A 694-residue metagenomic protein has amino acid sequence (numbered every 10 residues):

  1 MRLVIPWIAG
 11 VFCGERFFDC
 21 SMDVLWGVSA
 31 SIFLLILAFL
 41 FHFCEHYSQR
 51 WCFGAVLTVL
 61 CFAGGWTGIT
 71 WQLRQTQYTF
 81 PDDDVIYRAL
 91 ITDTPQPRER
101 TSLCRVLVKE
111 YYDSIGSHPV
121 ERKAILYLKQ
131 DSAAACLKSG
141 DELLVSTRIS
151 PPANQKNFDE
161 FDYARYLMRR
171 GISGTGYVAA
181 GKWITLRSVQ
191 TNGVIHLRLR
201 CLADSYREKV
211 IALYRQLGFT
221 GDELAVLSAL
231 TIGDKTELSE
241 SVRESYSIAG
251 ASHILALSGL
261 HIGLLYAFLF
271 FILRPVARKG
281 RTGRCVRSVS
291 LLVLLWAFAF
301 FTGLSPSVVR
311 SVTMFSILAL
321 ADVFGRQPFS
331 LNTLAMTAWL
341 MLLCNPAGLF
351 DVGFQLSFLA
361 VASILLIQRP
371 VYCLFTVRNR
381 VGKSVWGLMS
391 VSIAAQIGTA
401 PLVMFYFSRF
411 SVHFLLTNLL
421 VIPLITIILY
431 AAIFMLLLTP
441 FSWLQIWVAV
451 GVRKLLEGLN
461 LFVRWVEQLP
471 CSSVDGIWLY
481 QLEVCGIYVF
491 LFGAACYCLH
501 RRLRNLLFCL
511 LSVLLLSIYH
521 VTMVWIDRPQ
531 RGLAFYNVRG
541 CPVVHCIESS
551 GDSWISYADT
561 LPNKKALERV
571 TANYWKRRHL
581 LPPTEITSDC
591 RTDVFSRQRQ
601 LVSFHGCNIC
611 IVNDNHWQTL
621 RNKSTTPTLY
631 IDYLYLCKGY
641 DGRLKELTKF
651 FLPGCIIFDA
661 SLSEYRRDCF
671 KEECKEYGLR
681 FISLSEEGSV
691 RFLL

Functional and structural regions predicted by a protein language model:
M1-D82, L202, R310, C485: N-terminal leader/targeting segments
M1-F18, A321-D322, Y430, F434-W465: Hydrophobic alpha-helical segments
R2, G10, C44-Y47, G176 (+5 more regions): Hydrophobic alpha-helical transmembrane segments in multi-pass membrane proteins
G10, A89, T147, L230 (+8 more regions): Divalent metal-coordination and catalytic microenvironments
E45-W51, V59-H253, L580-R597, L620-N622 (+5 more regions): Membrane-interface helix/helix-cap signal primarily in integral membrane proteins
L90, S132-A135, S146-R148, R380 (+1 more regions): Non-globular, low-confidence helical/coil segments that flank catalytic cores
A212-R215, A229, E244, L318-D322 (+5 more regions): Short amphipathic alpha-helical coupling elements at transmembrane boundaries
M404-Q445: Hydrophobic alpha-helical transmembrane segments of integral membrane proteins
